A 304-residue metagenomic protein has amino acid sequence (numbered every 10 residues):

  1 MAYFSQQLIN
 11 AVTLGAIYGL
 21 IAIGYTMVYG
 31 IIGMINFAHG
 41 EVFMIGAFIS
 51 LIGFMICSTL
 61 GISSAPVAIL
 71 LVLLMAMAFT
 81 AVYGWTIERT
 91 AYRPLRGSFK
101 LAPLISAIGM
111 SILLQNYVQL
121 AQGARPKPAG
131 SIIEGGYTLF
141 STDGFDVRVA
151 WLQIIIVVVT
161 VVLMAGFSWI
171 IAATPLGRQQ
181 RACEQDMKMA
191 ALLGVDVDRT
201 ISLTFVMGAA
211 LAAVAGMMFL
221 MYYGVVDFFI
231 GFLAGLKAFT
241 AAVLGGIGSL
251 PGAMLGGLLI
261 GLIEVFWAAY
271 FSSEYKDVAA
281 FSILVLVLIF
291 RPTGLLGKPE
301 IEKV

Functional and structural regions predicted by a protein language model:
M1-A22, I49, L60-V72, S98-A102 (+4 more regions): Membrane-interfacial amphipathic/re-entrant helices at transmembrane-helix boundaries
F4-F54, T86-A102, L244-L250: Single transmembrane alpha-helix segments in multi-pass membrane proteins
L14, F145-D227, L250-L255: Helix-loop-helix "hairpin" substructures at the membrane interface of multi-pass membrane proteins
Y18, I69-L74, A78, F205-A212 (+1 more regions): Transmembrane alpha-helical segments in multi-pass inner-membrane proteins
E41-I45, P94-Q119, G231-V243, L259 (+1 more regions): Pore- or pathway-lining transmembrane helices of multi-pass membrane proteins that form conduits for solutes/ions
A47-I52, L73-Y83, I108-V118, V157-S168 (+4 more regions): Hydrophobic core segments of alpha-helical transmembrane domains in multi-pass membrane transport and ion-translocation
L60-M110, Y117, L255-I260, R291-P292: Alpha-helical transmembrane segments within multi-pass membrane transporters and channels
P94-L95, P103-A173, T200, F266 (+4 more regions): Transmembrane helix-bundle core of multi-pass membrane transporters and related energy-transducing complexes
